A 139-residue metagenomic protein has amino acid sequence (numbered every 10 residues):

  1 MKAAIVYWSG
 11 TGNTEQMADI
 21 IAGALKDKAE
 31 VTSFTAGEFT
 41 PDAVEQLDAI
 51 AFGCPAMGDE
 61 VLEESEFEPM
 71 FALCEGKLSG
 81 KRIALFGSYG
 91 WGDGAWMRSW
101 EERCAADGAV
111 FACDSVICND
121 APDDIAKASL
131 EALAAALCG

Functional and structural regions predicted by a protein language model:
A3, N13-Q16, I20-A36, D42 (+1 more regions): FMN-binding flavodoxin-like domain, especially the glycine-rich phosphate-binding loop
